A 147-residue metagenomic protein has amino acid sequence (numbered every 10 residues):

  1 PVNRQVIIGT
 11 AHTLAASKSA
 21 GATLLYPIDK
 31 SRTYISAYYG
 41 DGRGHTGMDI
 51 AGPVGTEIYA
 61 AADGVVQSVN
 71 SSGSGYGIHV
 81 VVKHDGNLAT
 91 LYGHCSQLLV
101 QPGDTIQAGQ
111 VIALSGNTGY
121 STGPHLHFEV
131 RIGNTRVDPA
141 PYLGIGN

Functional and structural regions predicted by a protein language model:
P1-L24: Non-catalytic extracellular/periplasmic "stalk" and linker regions immediately N-terminal to catalytic or recognition
L24-N147: Catalytic cores of peptidoglycan-degrading enzymes
